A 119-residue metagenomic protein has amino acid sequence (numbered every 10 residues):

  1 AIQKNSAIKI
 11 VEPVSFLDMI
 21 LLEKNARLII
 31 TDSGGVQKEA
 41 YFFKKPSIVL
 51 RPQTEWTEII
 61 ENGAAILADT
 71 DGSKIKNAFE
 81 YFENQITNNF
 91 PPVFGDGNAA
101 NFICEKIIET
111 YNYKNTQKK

Functional and structural regions predicted by a protein language model:
A1-K119: Nucleotide-activated sugar donor-binding and catalytic core shared by glycosyltransferases and related lipid-linked
